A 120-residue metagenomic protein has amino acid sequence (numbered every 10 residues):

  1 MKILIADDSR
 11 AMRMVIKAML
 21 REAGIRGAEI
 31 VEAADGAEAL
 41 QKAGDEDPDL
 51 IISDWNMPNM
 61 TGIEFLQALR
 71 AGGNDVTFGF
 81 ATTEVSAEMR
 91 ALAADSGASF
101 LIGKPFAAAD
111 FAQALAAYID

Functional and structural regions predicted by a protein language model:
R10-V31, S96: Two-component/phosphorelay signaling modules centered on CheY-like receiver
E32-L50: Acidic, metal-coordinating helix/loop segments flanking the phosphotransfer/catalytic sites of two-component signaling
D35, T61-E64: Acidic catalytic/metal-coordinating carboxylates
Q41, I63-D75: Short amphipathic alpha-helix used as the core "switch/output" element in two-component signaling
D54, T82: Active-site residues of response regulator receiver
M57: Receiver (REC) domain active-site loop signature in two-component systems and cognate sites in sensor histidine kinases
E64, V85-F100: Alpha4 helix (beta4-alpha4-beta5 surface) of REC/receiver domains from two-component response regulators
F106-L115: C-terminal output helix
